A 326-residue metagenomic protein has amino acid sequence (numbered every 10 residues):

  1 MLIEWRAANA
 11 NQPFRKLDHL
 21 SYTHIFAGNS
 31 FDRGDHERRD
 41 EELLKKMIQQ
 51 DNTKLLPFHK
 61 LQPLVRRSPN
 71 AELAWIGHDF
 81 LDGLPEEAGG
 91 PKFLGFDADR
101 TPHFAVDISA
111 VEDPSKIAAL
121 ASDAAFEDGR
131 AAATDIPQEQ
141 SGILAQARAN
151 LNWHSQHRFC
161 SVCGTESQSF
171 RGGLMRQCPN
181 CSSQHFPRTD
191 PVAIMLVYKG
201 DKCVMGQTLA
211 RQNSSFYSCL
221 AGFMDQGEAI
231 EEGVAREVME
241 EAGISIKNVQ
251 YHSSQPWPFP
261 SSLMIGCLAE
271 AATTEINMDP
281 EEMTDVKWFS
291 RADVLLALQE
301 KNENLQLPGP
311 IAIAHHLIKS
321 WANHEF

Functional and structural regions predicted by a protein language model:
L2-H157, Q168, Q212-Y217, D279-F326: Nudix hydrolase/Nudix homology domain
W75-H78, M175-N180, V249: Short Pro/Gly-enriched beta-strand edge/turn motifs at strand-loop
D97-R100, K199-D201, T273: Short acidic-glycine loop/turn motifs at beta-strand connectors
A145-G200: Cys/His-rich short segments
R176-S218, F223-M224, S245-I246, A269: N-terminal strand-loop-strand
S218-S253, C267, T273-E275: The catalytic Nudix box helix
F259-M264: A short, glycine/Asx- and small/polar-enriched loop/turn that sits immediately N-terminal to a beta-strand
E270-A272, F289-S290: Solvent-exposed residues in well-ordered beta-strands and their adjoining turns, especially edge/terminal strands
